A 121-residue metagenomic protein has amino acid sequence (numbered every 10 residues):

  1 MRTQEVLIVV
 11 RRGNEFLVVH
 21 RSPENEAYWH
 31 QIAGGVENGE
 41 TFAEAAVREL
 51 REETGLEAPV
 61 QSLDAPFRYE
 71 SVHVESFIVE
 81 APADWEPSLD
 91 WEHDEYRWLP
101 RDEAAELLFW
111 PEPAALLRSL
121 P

Functional and structural regions predicted by a protein language model:
M1-L17, N38: Conserved N-terminal beta-strand and adjoining loop/helix that marks the start of the Nudix/MutT-like hydrolase domain
V10-G13, R21, V79-A81: Active-site beta-strand termini and strand-to-loop segments that position acidic
V19, G39, S88, L107 (+1 more regions): Residues that scaffold the ATP/ADP-binding catalytic core of kinase and kinase-like folds
E24-Y28: A conserved beta-turn-beta hairpin within the catalytic core of GNAT-like acetyltransferases that forms part
Q31-D64: The catalytic Nudix box helix
G35, E103-A104: Short, well-ordered alpha-helical scaffold segment located in the soluble/lumenal catalytic or ligand-binding core
A58, A65-P87, E92-E103, A114 (+1 more regions): Active-site-adjacent beta-strand/loop module that shapes the phosphate/pyrophosphate-binding cleft
